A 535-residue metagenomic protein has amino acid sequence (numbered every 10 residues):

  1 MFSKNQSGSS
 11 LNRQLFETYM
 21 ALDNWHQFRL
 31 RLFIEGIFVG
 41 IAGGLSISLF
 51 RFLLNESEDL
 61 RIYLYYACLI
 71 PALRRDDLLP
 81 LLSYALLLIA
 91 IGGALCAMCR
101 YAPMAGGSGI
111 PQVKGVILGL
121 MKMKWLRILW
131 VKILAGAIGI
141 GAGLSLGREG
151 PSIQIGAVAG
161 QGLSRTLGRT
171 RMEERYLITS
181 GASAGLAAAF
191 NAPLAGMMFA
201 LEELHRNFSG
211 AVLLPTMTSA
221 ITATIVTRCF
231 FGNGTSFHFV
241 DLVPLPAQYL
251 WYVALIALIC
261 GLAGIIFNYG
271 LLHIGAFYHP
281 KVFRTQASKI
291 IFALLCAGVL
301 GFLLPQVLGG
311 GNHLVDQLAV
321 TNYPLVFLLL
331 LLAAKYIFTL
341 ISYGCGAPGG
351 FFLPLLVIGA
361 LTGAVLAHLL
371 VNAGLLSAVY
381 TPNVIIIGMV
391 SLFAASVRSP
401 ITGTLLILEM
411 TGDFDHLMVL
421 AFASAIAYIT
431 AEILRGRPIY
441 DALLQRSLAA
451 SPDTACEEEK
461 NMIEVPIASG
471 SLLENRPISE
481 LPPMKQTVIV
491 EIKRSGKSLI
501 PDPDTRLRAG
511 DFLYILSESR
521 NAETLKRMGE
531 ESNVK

Functional and structural regions predicted by a protein language model:
M1-P452, S469, R494-G496, G510-L513 (+1 more regions): Alpha-helical transmembrane segments and immediately membrane-proximal extracytoplasmic
G107, L134, E459, P483-Q486: A short, polar/charged loop/turn motif at coil->beta-strand junctions and beta-hairpin connectors
I385-I386, S396-V397, E457-E459, P482-M484 (+1 more regions): A structural signal for short secondary-structure junctions
A450-K460: Interdomain regulatory linker/hinge segments that flank or connect interaction modules in polarity/junction/synaptic
E459-I467: Short glycine-/aliphatic-rich beta-strand segments at the starts of folded cytosolic domains
A468-L525, G529: Cytosolic Rossmann-like ligand/nucleotide-binding regulatory domains
E530-K535: A common structural junction motif
